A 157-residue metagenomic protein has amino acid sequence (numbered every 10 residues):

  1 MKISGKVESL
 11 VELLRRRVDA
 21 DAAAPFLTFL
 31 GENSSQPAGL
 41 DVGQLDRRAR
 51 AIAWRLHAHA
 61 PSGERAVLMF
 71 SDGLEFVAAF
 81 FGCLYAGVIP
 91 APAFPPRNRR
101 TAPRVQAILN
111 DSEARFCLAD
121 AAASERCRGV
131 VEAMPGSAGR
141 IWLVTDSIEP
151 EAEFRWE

Functional and structural regions predicted by a protein language model:
M1-E8, E12, P103, S147-E157: Flexible, low-complexity linker/hinge segments
I3-T28, R47: A short N-terminal helical cap/helix-turn-helix that marks the beginning of AMP-binding/adenylate-forming
A23, L27-A60, E64-V77, F81 (+2 more regions): Conserved AMP-binding/adenylate-forming core of the ANL superfamily
E64, I89, R115: Short acidic/polar active-site loop segments enriched in Thr and Asp
F70, F94, A138-P150: Short beta-strand elements of ligand-binding domains
F80-P92, D111: Short hydrophobic alpha-helices that are characteristic scaffold elements of the AMP-binding
P95-V130, E151: Conserved ATP-dependent adenylate/AMP-binding module captured primarily in the ANL superfamily
E125-G136, R155-E157: Short, aromatic/basic amphipathic alpha-helical patches
